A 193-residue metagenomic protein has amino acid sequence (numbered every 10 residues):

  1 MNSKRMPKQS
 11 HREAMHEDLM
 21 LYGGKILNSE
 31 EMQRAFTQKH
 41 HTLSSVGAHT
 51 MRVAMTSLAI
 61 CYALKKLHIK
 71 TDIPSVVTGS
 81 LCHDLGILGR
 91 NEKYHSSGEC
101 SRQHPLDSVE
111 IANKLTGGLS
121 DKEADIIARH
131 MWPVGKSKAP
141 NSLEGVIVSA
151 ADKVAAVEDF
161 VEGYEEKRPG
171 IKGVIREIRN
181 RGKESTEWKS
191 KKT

Functional and structural regions predicted by a protein language model:
M1-T193: Metal-dependent phosphohydrolase cores
